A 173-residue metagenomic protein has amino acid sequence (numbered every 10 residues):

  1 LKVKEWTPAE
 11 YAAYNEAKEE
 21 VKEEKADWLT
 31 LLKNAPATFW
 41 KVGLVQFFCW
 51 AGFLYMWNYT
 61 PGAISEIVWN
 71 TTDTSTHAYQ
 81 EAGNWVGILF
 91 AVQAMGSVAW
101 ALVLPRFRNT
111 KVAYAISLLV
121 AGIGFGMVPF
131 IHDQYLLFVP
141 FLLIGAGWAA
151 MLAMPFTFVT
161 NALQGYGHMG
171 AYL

Functional and structural regions predicted by a protein language model:
W6-L44, N70: Juxtamembrane intracellular "pre-TM" segments in multi-pass secondary transporters
A35-M56, T60, L142: Pair of pore-lining "gating" transmembrane helices in MFS-fold secondary transporters
N70-A94, A171: Loop-to-transmembrane helix entry
S97-V112: Helix-to-loop junctions at the C-terminal end of transmembrane segments in multipass secondary transporters
L119-H132: C-terminal ends and interior cores of transmembrane alpha-helices in multi-pass membrane transporters/permeases
P129-F141: Helix-loop junctions at membrane interfaces in 12-TM secondary transporters
A150-G165: Intracellular juxtamembrane helix-capping segments at the cytosolic ends of symmetry-related transmembrane helices
G165-L173: Loop-to-transmembrane helix entry/capping segments in MFS-fold secondary transporters and related SLC/MFSD carriers
